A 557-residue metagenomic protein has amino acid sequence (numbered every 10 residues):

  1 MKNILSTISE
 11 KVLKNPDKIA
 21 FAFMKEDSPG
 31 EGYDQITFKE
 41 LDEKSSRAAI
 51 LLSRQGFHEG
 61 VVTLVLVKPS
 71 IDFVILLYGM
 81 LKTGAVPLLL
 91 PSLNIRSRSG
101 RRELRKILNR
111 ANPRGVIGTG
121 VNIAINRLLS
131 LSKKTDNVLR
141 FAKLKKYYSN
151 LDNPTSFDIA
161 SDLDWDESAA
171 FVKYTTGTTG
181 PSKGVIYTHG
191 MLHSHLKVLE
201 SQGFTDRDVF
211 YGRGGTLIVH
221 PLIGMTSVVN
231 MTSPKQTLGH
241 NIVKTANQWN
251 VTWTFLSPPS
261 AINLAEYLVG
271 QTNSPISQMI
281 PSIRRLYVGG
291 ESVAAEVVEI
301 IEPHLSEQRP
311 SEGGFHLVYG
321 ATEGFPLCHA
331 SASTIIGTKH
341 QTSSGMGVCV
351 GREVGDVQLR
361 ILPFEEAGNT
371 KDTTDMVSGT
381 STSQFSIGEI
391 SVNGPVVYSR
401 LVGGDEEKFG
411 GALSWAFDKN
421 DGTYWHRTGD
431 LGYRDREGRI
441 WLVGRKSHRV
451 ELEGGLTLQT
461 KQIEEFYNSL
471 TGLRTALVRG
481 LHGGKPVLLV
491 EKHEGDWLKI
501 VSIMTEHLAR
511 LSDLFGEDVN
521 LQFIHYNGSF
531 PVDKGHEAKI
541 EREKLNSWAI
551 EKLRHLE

Functional and structural regions predicted by a protein language model:
P16-I19, D152-Y174, P181, S201-V209: Conserved pre-ATP/AMP-binding loop-to-beta segment of ANL
A20-S70, I95-R105, L163, G184-G190: Conserved AMP-binding/adenylate-forming core of the ANL superfamily
K25, G30, R105, G115-D166 (+6 more regions): ANL superfamily adenylate-forming
Q35-K39, D162, A170-K197, T226: Conserved AMP-binding A3 loop
H193-V209, R213-P258, Y267: Conserved AMP-binding/adenylation subdomain of ANL enzymes
W253, Y267-G345, Q358: Gly/Ser/Thr-rich phosphate-binding loop
S378-E453, T457, S469, G480: Conserved ATP-binding/catalytic segment of the ANL
L477-R479, A509-E557: Conserved C-terminal "lid"/linker of ANL adenylate-forming enzymes
